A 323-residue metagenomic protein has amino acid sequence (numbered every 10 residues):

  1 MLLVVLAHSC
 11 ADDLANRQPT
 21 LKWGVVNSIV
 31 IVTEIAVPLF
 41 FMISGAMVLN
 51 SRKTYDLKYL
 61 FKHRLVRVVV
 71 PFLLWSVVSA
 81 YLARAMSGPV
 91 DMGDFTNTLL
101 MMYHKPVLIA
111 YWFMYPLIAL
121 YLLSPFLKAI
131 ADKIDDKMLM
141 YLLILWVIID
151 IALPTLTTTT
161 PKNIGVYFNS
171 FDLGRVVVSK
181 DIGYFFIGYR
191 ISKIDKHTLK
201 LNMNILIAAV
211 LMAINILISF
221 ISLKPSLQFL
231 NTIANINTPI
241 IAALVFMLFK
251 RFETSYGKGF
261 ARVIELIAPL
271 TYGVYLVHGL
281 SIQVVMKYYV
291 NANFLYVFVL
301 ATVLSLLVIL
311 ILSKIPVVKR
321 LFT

Functional and structural regions predicted by a protein language model:
M1, F61, V66-V69, T198-M212 (+3 more regions): Functional transmembrane helices that form membrane-embedded active or gating regions
M1-N50, V68-S76: Functionally critical transmembrane alpha-helices in membrane proteins and complexes, commonly lining
L2-S9, S76-V77, L143-L156, A208-S222 (+2 more regions): Aromatic-anchored segments of alpha-helical transmembrane domains
V25-A36, M102-P116, T155-Y184, L217-L244: Interfacial loop-to-helix transition and helix-capping segments at the boundaries of transmembrane helices
V30-L39, S51-A83, G88-I109, A119-L120 (+2 more regions): Transmembrane alpha-helical segments and their boundary/interface "anchor" motifs in multi-pass integral membrane
F40, L49, S79-T159, F168-S192 (+2 more regions): Hydrophobic alpha-helical segments with transmembrane-like composition
K193-A261: Alpha-helical transmembrane segments and terminal signal-anchor/GPI-anchor hydrophobic tails, characterized by long
I207, L230-N237, Y289-L306: Membrane-interface transmembrane-helix boundary segments in multi-pass integral membrane proteins
